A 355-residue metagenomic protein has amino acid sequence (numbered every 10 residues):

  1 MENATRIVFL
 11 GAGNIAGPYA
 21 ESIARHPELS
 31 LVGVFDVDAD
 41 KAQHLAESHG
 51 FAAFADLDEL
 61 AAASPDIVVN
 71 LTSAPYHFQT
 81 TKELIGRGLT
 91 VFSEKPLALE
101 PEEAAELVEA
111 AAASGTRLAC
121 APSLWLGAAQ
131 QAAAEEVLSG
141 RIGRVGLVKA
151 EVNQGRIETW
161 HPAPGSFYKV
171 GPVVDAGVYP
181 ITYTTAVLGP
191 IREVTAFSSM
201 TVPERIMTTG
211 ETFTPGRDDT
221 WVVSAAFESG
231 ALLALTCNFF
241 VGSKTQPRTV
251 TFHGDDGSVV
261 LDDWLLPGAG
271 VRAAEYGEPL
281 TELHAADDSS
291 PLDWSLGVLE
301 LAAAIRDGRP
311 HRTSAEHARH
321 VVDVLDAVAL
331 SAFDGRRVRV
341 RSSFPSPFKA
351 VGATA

Functional and structural regions predicted by a protein language model:
M1-A4, N14, A24, E59 (+3 more regions): C-terminal helix-rich "cap/oligomerization" subdomain common to oxidoreductases
M1-H49: N-terminal Rossmann-like dinucleotide-binding module
V37, D287-V298: Active-site loop of classical SDR/Rossmann-like NAD(P)-dependent oxidoreductases, centered on the catalytic Tyr-X3-Lys
A52-A63: Short acidic low-complexity segments
A55, N70, S93, L118-C120 (+3 more regions): Hydrophobic residues in well-ordered beta-strands that form the structural core
A62, D66-I67, S73-A74, F78-W125 (+1 more regions): Beta-strand-loop-alpha-helix segment that lines the small-molecule cofactor/substrate pocket of alpha/beta enzymes
L124-T214, G335: Predominantly a Rossmann-like dinucleotide-binding segment in NAD(P)-dependent oxidoreductases
T182-P267, S295-R309, S343-A355: Contiguous beta-strand/loop segments that form the cofactor/metal-binding neighborhood of enzyme cores
